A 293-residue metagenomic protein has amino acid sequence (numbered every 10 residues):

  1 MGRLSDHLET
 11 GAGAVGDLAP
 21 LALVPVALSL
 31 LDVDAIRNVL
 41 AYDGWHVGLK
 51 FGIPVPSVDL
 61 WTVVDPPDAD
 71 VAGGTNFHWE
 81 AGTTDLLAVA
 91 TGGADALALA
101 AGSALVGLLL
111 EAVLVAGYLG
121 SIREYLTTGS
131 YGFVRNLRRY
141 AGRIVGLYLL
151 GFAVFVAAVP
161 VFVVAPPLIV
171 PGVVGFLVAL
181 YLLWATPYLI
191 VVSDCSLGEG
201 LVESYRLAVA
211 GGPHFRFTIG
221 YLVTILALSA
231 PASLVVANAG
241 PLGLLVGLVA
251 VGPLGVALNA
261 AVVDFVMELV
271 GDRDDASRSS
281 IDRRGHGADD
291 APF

Functional and structural regions predicted by a protein language model:
M1-F293: Hydrophobic alpha-helical membrane segments
